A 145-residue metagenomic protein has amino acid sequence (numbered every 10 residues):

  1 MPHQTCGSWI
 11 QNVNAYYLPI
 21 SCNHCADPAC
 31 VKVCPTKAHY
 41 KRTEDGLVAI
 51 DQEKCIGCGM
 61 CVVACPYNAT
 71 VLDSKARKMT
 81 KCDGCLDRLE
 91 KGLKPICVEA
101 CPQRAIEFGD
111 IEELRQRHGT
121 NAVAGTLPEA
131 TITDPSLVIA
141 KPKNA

Functional and structural regions predicted by a protein language model:
M1-A145: Non-ligating segments of multi-cofactor redox enzymes
